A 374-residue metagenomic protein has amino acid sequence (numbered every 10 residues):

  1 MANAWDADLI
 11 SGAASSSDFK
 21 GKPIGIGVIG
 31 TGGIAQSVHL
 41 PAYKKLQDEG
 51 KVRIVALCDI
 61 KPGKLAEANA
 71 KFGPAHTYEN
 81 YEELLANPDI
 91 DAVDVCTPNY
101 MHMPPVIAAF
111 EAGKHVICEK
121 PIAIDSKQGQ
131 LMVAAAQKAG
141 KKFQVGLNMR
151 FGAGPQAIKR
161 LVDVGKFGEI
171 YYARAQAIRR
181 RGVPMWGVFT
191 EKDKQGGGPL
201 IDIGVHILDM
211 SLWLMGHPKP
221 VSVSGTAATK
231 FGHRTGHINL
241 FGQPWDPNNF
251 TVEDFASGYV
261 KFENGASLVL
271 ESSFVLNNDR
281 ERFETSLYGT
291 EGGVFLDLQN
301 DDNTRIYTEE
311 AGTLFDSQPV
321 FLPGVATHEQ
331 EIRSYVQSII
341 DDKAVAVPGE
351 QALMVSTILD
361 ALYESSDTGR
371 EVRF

Functional and structural regions predicted by a protein language model:
A2-F72: N-terminal Rossmann-like dinucleotide-binding module
A2-K20, D209-D302, I332-K343: Contiguous beta-strand/loop segments that form the cofactor/metal-binding neighborhood of enzyme cores
A2-W5, G21, K141, G168-Y172 (+2 more regions): C-terminal capping/lid region of NAD(P)-dependent oxidoreductase domains
V52-V55, S317-V320, S338-V355: Glycine- and charged-residue-rich phosphate/anionic-cofactor binding loop of Rossmann-like
F72-A135: Beta-loop-alpha module in the N-terminal Rossmann-like domain of NAD(P)-dependent dehydrogenases, especially those
C118, I124, F143-V145, R174 (+2 more regions): Hydrophobic residues in well-ordered beta-strands that form the structural core
L131-N148, F167-A175: Rossmann-fold dehydrogenase core element
M149-N249, G369: Predominantly a Rossmann-like dinucleotide-binding segment in NAD(P)-dependent oxidoreductases
